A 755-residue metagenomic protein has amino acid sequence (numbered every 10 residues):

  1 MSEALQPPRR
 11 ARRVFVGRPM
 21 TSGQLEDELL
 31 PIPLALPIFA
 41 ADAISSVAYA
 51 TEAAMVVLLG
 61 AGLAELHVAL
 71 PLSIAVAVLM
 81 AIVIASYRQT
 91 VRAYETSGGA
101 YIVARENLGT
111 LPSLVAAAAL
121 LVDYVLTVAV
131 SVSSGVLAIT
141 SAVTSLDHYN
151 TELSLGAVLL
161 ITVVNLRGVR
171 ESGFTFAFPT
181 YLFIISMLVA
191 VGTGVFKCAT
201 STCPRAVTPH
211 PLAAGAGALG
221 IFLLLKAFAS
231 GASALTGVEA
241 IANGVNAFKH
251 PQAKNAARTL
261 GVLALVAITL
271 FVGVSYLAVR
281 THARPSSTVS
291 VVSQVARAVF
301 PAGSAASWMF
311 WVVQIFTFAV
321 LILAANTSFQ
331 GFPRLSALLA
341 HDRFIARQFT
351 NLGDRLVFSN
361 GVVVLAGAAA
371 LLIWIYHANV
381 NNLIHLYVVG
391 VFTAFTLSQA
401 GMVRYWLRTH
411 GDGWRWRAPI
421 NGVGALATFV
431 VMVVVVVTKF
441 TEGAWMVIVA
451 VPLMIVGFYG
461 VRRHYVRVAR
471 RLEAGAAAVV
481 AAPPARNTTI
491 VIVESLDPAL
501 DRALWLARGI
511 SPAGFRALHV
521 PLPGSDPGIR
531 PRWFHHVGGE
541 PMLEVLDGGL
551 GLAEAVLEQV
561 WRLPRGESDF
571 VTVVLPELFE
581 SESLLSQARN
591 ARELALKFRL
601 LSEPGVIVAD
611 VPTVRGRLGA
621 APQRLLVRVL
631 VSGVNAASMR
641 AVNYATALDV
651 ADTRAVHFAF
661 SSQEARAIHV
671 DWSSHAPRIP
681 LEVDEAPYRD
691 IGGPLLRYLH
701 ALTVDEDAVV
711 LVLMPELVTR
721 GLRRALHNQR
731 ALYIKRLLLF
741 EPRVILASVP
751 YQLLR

Functional and structural regions predicted by a protein language model:
M1-A53, A85, T96, A104-E106 (+5 more regions): Membrane-interface "cap" regions at the ends of multi-pass membrane proteins
M1-Q24, A469, E473-A477, A482-R755: Cytosolic C-terminal regulatory domains/tails of membrane transporters and channels
M55-R105, G109-V115, V130-A157, A264-L270: Extracellular loop-to-transmembrane helix junctions
T110, T151-L155, A247-L270, A340-W374 (+1 more regions): Loop-to-transmembrane helix boundary motifs in multi-pass membrane proteins
Y181, S186-T236, T438, E442 (+1 more regions): Helix-loop-helix junctions that connect adjacent transmembrane segments in multi-pass membrane transporters
F183-H210, S275-H282, S398-G411, G460-A469: Hydrophobic alpha-helical segments and their helix-loop junctions in multi-pass secondary transporters
V195-T202, R258-V295: Extracellular/periplasmic helix-exit of transmembrane alpha-helices
P209, Q348-S359, F395-M432, V437-F440 (+1 more regions): C-terminal membrane-solvent junction of multi-pass transporters and transport-like membrane proteins
